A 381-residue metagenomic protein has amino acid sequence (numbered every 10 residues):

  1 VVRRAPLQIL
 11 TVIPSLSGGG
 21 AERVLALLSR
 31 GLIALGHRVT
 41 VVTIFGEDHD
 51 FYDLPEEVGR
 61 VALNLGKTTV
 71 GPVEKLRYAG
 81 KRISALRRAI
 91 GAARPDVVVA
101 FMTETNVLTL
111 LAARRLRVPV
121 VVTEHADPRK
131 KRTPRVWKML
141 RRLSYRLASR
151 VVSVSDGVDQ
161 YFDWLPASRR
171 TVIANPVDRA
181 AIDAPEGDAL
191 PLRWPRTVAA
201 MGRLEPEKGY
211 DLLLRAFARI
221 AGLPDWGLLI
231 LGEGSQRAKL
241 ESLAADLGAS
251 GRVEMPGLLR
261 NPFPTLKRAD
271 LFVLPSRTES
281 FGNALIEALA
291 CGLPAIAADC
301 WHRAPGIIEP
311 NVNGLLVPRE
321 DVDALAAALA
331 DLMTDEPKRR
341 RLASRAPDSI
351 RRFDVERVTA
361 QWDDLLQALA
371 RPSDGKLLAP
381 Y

Functional and structural regions predicted by a protein language model:
P6, T11-G19, R23-R77, Y161 (+1 more regions): N-terminal strand-loop element at the rim of the active site of nucleotide-sugar-dependent glycosyltransferases
E22-L27, R196, A200-R219, P224 (+3 more regions): A conserved mid-protein helix/loop that constitutes part of the nucleotide-sugar donor-binding site
A100-N106, E124: Short His-centered aromatic/hydrophobic patch
G157, P176: Carbohydrate-associated surface elements
L258, R277: Aromatic "clamp/platform" in nucleotide-sugar-dependent glycosyltransferases that forms part of the donor/acceptor
P294-A298: Short hydrophobic beta-strand element within catalytic cores of glycosyltransferases and related nucleotide-activated
E309-N311, L315-V322, D331-E336: Conserved acidic donor-binding segment of nucleotide-sugar-dependent glycosyltransferases
A324, D331, K338-R352, Q361-D364: A short, well-ordered alpha-helix in the C-terminal region of glycosyltransferases
